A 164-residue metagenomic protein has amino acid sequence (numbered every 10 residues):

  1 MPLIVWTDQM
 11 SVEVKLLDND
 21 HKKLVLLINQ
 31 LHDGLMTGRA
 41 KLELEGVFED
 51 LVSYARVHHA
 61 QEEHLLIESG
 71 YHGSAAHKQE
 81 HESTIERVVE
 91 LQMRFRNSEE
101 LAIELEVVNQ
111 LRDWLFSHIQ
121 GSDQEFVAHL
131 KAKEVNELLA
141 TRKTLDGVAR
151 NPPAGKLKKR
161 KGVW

Functional and structural regions predicted by a protein language model:
M1-W164: Small-residue-biased structural context
